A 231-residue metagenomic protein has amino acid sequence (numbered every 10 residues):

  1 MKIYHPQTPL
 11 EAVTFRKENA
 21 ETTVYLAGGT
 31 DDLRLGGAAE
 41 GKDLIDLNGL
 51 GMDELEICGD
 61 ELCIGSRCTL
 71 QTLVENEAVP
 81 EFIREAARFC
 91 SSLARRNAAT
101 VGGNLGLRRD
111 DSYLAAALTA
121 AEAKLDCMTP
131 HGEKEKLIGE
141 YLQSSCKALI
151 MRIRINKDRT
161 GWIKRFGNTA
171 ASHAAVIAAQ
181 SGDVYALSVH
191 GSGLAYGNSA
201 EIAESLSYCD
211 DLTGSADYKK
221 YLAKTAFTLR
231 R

Functional and structural regions predicted by a protein language model:
M1-R231: C-terminal structural segment of proteins
